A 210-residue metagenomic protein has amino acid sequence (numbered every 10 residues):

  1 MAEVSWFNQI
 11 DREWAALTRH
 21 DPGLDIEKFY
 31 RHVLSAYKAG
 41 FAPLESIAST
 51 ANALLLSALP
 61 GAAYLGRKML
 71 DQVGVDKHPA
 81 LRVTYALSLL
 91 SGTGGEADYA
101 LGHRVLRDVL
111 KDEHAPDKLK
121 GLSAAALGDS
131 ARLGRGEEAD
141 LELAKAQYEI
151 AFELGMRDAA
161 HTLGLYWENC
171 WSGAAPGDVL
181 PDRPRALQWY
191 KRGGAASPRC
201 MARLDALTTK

Functional and structural regions predicted by a protein language model:
E3-W6, I10, L44, P79 (+4 more regions): Start-of-helix signal in alpha-solenoid helical-repeat scaffolds, especially tetratricopeptide repeats
A16, S49-L56, T84-S91, V109 (+3 more regions): Hydrophobic face of amphipathic alpha-helices that form TPR/SEL1-like repeat modules and related alpha-solenoid
A16-L24, L54-A63, L90-A100, R132-L141 (+1 more regions): Short coil/turn connectors between adjacent alpha-helices in alpha-solenoid helical repeat scaffolds
H20-D21, Y37-L44, S57-A58, V75-P79 (+7 more regions): Short helix-capping/linker turns of helical repeat alpha-solenoids
A146, L180-P198: TPR/TPR-like (Sel1-like) alpha-helical repeat modules
G194-K210: Terminal, low-structured helical/coil segments at or just beyond the last alpha-helical repeat
